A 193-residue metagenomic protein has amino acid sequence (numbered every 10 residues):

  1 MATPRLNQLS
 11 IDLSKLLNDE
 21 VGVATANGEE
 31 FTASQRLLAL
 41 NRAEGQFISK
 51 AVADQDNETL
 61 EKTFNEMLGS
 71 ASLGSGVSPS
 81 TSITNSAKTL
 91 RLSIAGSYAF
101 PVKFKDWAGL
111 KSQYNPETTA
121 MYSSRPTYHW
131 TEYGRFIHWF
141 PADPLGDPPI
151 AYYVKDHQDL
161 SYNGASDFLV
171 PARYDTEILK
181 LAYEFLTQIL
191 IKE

Functional and structural regions predicted by a protein language model:
M1-E193: Glycine-enriched, solvent-exposed interface loops adjoining structured elements
